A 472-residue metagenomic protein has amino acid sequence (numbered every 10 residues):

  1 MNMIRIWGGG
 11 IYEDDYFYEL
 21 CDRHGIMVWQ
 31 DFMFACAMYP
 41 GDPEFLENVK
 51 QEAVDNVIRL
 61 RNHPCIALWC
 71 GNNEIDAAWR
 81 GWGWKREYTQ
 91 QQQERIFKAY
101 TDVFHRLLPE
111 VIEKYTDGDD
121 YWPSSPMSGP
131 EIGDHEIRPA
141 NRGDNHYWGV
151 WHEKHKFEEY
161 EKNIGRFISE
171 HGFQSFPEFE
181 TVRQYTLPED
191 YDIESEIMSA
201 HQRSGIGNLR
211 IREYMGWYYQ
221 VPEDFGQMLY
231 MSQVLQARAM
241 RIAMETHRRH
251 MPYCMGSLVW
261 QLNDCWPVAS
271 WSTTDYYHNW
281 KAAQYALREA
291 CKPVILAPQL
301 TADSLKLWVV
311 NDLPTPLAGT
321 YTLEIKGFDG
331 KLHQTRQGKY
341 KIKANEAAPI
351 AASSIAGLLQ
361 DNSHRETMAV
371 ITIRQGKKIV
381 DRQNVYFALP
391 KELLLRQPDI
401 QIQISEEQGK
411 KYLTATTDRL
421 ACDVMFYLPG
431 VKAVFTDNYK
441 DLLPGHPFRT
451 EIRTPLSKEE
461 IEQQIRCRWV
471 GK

Functional and structural regions predicted by a protein language model:
M1-A37, F45-L68, S199, S204-A237: Active-site-adjacent substrate/metal-binding segments within catalytic domains of carbohydrate-active enzymes
R23, Y39-I132, R238, Y277-H278: Active-site neighborhood of glycoside hydrolase catalytic domains
W69, D76, V103, E110-E113 (+1 more regions): Substrate-binding clefts and catalytic carboxylate motifs of secreted carbohydrate-active enzymes
D303-K306, G409-L413: Structural beta-strand segments of beta-rich domains
V309-L313, T414-R419: Asparagine-centered strand-capping/turn motif at beta-strand->loop junctions
L317-T322, C422-L428: Short, hydrophobic/aromatic beta-strand segments
E324-S363, V431-K458: Intrinsically disordered, low-complexity Pro/Gly/Ser/Thr-rich segments with frequent PxxP/GP/PP motifs and embedded
P349, S354-P398, P455-K472: Terminal connector regions
